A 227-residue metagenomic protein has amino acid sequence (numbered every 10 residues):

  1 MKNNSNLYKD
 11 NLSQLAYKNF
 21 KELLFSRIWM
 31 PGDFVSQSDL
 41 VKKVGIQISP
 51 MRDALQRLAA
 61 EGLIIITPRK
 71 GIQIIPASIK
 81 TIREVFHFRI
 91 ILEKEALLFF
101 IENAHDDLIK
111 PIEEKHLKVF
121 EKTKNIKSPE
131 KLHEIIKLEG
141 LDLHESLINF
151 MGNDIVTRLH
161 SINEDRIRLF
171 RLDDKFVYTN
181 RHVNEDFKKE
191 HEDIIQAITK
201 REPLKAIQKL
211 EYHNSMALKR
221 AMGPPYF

Functional and structural regions predicted by a protein language model:
M1-E102, I155, G223-F227: Short linear motifs at protein or domain termini
L12, E84, F88, D107-P111 (+2 more regions): A generic short alpha-helical patch detector that favors 3-5-residue windows in or near N-terminal regions
I28, L63, K127, E202-P203: Residue-level recognition of short, well-ordered coil/turn positions that link secondary-structure elements
I65-I66, D186-K188: Short, flexible turn/loop "capping" segments at secondary-structure junctions
S78, K200-E202: Acidic/polar helix N-cap motif
S78-R83, I101-D106, K127-L132, D174-R181: A ubiquitous short alpha-helical element
D106-D173, F187-A197, L204-A217: Conserved amphipathic alpha-helical segments that form helical-bundle/coiled-coil interaction surfaces
H213-F227: Short, charge-rich amphipathic alpha-helical segments embedded in non-transmembrane helical bundles/solenoids
